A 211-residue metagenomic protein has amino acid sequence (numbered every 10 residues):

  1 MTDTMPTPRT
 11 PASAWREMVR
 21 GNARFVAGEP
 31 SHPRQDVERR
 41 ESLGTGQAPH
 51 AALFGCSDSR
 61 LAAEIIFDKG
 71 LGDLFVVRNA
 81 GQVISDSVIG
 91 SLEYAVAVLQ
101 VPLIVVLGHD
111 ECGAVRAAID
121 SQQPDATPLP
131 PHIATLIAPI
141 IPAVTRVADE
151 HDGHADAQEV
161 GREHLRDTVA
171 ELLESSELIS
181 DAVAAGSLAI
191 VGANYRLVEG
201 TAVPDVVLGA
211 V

Functional and structural regions predicted by a protein language model:
T2-T45, G72, G81-Q100, G113-V211: Divalent-metal-activated hydrolytic enzyme cores
H50, F54-S91: Active-site cofactor/substrate anionic-group-binding motifs, chiefly glycine- and Lys/Arg-rich phosphate-binding loops
H50-A52, V101-I104: Short active-site oxyanion
F54-C56, R78, V105-H109, V191-R196: Short beta-strand segments
D58-R60, H109-A114: Gly/Ser/Thr-rich loops at beta-strand to alpha-helix junctions that form or flank small-molecule/cofactor-binding
